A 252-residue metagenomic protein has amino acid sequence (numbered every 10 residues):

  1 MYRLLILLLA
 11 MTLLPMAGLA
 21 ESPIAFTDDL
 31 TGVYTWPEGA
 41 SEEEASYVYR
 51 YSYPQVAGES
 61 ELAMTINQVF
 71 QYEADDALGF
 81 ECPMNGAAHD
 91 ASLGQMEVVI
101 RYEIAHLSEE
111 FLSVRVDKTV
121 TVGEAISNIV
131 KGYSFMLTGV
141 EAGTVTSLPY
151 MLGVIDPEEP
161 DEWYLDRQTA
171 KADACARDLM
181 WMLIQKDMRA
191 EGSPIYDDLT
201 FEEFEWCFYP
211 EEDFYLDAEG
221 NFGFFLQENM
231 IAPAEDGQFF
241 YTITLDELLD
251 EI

Functional and structural regions predicted by a protein language model:
Y2-A20: Sec-dependent N-terminal signal peptides of Gram-positive bacterial secreted proteins and lipoproteins
E21-I252: Compositionally biased intrinsically disordered regions enriched in Thr/Gly
